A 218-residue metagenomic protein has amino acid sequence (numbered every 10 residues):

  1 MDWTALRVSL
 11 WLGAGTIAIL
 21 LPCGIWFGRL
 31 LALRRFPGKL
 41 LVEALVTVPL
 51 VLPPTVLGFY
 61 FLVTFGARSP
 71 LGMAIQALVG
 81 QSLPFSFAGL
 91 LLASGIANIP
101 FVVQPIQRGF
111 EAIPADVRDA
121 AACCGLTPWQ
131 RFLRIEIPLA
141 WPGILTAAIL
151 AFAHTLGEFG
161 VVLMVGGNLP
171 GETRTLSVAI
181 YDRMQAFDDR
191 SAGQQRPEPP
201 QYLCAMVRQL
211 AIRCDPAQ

Functional and structural regions predicted by a protein language model:
M1-T4, V165-A205, R213: Interhelical loop and adjacent transmembrane-helix boundary motif in polytopic membrane transport permeases
D2-L31, A44, G95: Transmembrane alpha-helix signature in integral membrane proteins
A18, V103-I106, F110, P114 (+2 more regions): Transmembrane alpha-helices
F27-F61, R118, P142: Cytoplasmic-entry segments and transmembrane alpha-helices of multi-pass inner-membrane transporters
P37-V42, G89, D119-T146: Amphipathic cytosolic juxtamembrane alpha-helices at the membrane-cytosol interface of multi-pass membrane transporters
G38, P100, Q107-R118, A122-L126 (+1 more regions): C-terminal transmembrane helix and the adjacent membrane-cytosol boundary/short C-terminal tail of inner/organellar
G58-G95, V165-L169: Membrane-interfacial helix termini and adjacent extracytoplasmic/periplasmic loops of multi-pass transporters
G66-A67, A147-D182: Non-cytoplasmic
